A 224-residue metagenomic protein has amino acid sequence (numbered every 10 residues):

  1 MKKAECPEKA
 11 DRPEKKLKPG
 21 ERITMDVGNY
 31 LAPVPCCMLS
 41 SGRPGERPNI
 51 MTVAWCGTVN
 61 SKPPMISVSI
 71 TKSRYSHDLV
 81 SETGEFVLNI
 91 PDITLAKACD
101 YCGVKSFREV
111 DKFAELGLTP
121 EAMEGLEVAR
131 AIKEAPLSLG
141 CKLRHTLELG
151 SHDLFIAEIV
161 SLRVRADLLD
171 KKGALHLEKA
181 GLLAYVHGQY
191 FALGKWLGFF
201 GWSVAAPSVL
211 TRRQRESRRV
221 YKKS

Functional and structural regions predicted by a protein language model:
K2-S224: Basic, polyanion-binding surface patches
